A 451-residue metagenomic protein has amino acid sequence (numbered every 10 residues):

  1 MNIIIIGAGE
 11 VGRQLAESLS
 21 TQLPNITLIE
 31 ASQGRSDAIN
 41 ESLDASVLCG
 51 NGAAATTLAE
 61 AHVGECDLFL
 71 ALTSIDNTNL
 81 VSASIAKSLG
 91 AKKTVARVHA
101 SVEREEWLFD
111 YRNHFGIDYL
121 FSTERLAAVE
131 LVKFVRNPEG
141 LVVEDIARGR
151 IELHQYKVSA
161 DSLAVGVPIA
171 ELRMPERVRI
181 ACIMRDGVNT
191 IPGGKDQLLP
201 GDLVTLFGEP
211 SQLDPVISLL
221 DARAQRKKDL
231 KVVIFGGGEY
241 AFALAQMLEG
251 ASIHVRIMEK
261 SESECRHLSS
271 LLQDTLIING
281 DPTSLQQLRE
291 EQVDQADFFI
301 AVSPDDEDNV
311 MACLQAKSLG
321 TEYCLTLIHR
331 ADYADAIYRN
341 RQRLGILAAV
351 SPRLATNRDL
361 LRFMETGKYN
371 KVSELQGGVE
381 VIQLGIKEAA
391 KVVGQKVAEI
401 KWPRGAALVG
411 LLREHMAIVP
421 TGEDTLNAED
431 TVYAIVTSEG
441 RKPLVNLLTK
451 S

Functional and structural regions predicted by a protein language model:
M1-S451: Cytosolic regulatory regions of ion transport systems
